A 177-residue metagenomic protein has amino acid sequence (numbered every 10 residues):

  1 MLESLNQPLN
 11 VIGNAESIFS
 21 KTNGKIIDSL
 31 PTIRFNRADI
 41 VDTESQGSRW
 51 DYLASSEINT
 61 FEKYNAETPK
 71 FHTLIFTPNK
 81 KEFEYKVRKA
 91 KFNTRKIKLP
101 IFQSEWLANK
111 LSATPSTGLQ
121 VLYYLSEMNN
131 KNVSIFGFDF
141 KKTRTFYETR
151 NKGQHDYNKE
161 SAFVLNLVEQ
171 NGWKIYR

Functional and structural regions predicted by a protein language model:
M1-R177: Metal-ion/cofactor- or nucleotide/acyl-coenzyme-handling active-site neighborhoods
